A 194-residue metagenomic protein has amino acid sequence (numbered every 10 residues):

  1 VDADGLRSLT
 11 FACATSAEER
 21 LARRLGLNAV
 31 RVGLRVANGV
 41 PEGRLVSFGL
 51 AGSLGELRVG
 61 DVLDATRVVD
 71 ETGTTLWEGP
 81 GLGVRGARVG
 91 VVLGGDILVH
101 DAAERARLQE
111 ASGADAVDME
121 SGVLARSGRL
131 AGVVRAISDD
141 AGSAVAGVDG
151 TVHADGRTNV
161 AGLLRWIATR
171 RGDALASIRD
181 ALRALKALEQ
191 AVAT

Functional and structural regions predicted by a protein language model:
D2-T194: Glycine-rich phosphate- or other oxyanion-binding loops that anchor nucleotides, phosphorylated ligands
